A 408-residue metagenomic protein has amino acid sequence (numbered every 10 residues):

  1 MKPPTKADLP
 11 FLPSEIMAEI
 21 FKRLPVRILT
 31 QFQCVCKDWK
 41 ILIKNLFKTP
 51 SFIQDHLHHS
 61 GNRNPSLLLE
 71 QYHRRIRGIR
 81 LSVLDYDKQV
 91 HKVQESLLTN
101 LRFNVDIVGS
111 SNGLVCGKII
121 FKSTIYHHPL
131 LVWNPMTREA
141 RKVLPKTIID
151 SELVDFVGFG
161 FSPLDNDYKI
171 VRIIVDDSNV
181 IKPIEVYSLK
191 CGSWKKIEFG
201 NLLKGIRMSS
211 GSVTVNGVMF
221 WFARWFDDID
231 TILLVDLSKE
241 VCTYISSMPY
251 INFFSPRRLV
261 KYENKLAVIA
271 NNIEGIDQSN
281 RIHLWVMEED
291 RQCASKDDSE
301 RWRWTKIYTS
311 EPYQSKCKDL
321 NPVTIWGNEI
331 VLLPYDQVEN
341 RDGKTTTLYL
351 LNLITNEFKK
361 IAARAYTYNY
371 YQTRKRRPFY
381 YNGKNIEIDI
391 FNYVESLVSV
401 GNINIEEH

Functional and structural regions predicted by a protein language model:
M1-H408: N-terminal entry/capping and adjacent linker segments that precede and initiate structured domains
